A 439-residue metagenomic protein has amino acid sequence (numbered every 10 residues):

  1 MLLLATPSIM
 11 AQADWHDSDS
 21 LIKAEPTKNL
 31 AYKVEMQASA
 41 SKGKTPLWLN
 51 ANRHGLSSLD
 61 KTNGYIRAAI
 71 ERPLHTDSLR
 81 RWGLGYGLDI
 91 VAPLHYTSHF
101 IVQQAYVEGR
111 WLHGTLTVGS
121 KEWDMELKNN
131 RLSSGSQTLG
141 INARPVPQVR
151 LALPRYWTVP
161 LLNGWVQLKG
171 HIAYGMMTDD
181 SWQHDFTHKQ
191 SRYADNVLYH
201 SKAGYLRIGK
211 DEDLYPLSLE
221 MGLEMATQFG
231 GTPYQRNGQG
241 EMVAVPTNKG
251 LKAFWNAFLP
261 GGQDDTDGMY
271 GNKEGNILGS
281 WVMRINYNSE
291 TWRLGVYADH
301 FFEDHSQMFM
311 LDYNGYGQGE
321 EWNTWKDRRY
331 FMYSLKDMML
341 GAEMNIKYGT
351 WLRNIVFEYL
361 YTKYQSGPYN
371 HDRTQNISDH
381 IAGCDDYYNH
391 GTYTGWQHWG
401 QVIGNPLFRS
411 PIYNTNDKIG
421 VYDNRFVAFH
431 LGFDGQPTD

Functional and structural regions predicted by a protein language model:
D14-I66, T76-L88, G170-Y174: Transmembrane beta-strand segments of Gram-negative outer membrane beta-barrel proteins
H16-A31, P73-G85, R110-G114, Y156-G170 (+3 more regions): Short loop/turn motifs that connect adjacent beta-strands in outer-membrane beta-barrel proteins
L30-K44, L84-A92, G109, L116-E122 (+6 more regions): Transmembrane beta-barrel strands of outer-membrane/channel proteins
A51-S57, D89-P93, S134-L139, T187-R192 (+3 more regions): Extracellular loop and loop/strand-boundary signature of outer-membrane beta-barrel proteins
S58-I66, H99-Q103, A143-A152, N196-K202 (+4 more regions): Residues that define the transmembrane beta-barrel architecture of outer-membrane proteins
I66-L74, A105-G109, V118, V149-R155 (+5 more regions): Residues on the lipid-exposed face of transmembrane beta-strands in outer-membrane beta-barrel proteins
D124-V245: Internal, well-ordered domain-core segments that constitute the primary functional module of diverse proteins
G268-W281, N288, G295-D439: Outer-membrane beta-barrel pore domains
